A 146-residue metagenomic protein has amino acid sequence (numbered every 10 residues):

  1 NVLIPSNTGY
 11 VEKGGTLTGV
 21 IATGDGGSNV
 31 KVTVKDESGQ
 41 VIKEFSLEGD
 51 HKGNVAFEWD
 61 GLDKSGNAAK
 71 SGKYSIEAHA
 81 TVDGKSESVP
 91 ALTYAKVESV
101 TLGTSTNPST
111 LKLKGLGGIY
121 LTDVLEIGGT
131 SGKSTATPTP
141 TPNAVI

Functional and structural regions predicted by a protein language model:
N1-I146: Type III/flagellar secretion export determinants
